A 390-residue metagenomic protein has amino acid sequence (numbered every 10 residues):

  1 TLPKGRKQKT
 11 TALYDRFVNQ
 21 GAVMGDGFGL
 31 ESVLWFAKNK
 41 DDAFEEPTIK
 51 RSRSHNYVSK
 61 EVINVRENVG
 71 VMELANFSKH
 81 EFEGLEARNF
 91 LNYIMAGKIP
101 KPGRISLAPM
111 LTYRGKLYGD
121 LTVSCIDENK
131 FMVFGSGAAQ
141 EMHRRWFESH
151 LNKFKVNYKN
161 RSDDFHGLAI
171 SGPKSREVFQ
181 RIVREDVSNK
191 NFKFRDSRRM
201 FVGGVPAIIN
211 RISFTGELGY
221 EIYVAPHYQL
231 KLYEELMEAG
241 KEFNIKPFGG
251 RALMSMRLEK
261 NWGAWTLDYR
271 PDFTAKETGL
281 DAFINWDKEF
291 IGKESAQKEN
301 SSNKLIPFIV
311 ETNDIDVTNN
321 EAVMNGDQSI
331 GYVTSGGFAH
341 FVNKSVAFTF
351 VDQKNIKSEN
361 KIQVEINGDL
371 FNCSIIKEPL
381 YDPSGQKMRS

Functional and structural regions predicted by a protein language model:
T1-S390: Glycine/proline-enriched, intrinsically flexible loops and inter-domain linkers
